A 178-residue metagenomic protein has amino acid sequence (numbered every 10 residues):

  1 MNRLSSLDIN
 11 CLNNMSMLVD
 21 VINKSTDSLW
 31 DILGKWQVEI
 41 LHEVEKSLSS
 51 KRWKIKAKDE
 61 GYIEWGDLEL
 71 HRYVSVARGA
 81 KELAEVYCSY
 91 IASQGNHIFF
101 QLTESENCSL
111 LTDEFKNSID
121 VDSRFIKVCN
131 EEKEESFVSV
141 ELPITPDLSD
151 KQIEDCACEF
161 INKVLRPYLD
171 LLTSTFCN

Functional and structural regions predicted by a protein language model:
N2-L18: A conserved mid-domain beta-alpha-beta active-site/ligand-binding segment of alpha/beta enzyme cores
C11, C88, C108, C129 (+2 more regions): Generic recognition of cysteine residues
S16-P146: Polyanion-binding interface signature
W30, T145-N178: Long, solvent-exposed, polar/charged low-complexity segments
